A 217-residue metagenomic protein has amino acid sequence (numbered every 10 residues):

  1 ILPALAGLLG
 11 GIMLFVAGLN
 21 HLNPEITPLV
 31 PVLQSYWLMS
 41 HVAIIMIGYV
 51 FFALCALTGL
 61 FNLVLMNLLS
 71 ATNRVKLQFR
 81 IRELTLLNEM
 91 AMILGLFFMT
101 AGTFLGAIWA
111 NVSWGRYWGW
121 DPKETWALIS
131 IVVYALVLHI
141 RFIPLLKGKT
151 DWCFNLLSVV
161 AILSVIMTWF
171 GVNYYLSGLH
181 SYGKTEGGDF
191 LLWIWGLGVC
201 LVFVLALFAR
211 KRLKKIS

Functional and structural regions predicted by a protein language model:
I1-I26, W37-N67, E83-S113, K123-L179 (+1 more regions): Hydrophobic cores of alpha-helical transmembrane segments in multi-pass integral membrane proteins
L29-V30: Secretory/export targeting leaders with adjacent low-complexity proregions
L33: Charged catalytic and DNA/RNA-contacting regions of genome-maintenance and nucleic-acid-processing enzymes
L69-I81: Juxtamembrane inter-helical linkers in multi-pass membrane proteins
Y117-G119: A beta-strand-loop signature enriched in Asp, Gly, Thr, and Trp that corresponds to the sialidase/neuraminidase Asp-box
